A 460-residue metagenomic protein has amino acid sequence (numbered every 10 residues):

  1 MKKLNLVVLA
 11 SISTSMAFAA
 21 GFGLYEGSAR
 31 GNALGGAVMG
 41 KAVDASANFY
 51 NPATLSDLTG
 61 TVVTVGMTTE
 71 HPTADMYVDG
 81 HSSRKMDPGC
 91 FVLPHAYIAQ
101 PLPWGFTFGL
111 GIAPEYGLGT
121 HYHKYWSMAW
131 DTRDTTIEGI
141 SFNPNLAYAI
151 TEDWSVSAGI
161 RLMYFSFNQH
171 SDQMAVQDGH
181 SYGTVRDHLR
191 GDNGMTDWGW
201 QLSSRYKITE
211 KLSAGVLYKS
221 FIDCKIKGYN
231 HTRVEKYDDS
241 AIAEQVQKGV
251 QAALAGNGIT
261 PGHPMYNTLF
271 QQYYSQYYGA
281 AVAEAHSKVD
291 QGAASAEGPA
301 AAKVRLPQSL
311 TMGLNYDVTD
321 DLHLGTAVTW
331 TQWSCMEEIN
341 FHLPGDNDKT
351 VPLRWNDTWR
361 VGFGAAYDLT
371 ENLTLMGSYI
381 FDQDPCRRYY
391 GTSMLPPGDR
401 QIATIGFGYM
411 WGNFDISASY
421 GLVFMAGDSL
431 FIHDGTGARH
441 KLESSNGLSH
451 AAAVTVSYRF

Functional and structural regions predicted by a protein language model:
M1-A19: Gram-negative bacterial Sec-dependent N-terminal signal peptides
A17, A29-G36, V43-A45, Y50 (+1 more regions): Residue-level signal for pocket-adjacent positions within structured domains
A20-N32, V78-S82, F91-F460: Outer-membrane beta-barrel porins/channels
L24-V38, S56-T73: Transmembrane beta-strand segments of Gram-negative outer membrane beta-barrel proteins
G36-V43, P72-C90: Surface-exposed strand-loop-strand hairpins of Gram-negative outer-membrane beta-barrel proteins
M39-T61, I98-P103, I150: Outer-membrane beta-barrel pore proteins
